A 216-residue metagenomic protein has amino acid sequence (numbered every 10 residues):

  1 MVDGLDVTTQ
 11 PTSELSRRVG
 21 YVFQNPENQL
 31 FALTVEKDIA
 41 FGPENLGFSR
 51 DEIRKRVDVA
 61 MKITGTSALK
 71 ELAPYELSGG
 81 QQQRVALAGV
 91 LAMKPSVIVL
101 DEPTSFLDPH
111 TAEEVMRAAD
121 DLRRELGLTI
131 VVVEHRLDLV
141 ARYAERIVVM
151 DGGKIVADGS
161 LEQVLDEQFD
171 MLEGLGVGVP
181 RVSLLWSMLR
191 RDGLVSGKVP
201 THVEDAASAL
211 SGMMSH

Functional and structural regions predicted by a protein language model:
D51-L69: Conserved ABC ATPase "signature" region
A73-L77, Q81: Conserved ABC ATPase signature
K94: Conserved catalytic motifs of ABC-family nucleotide-binding domains
I98-D101: Catalytic Walker B motif of ABC-type/P-loop ATPase nucleotide-binding domains
E134-H135: H-loop/switch region of ABC-family ATPase nucleotide-binding domains
F169-H216: ABC ATPase nucleotide-binding domains
